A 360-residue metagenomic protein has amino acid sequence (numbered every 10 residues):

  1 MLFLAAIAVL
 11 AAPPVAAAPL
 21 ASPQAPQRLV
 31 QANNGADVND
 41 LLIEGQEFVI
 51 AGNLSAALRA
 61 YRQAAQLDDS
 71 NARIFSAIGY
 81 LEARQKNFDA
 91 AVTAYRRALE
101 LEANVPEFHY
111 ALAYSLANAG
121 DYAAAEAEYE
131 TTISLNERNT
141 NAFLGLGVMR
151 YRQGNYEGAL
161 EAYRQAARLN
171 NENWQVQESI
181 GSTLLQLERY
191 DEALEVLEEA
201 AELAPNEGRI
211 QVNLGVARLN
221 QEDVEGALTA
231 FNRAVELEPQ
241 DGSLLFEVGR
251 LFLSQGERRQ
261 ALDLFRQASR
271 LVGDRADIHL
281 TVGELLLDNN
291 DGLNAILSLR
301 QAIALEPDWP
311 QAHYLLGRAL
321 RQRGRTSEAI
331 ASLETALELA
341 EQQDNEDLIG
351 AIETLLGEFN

Functional and structural regions predicted by a protein language model:
L2-A77, A83-K86, T93, G357-N360: N-terminal leader/linker segments that initiate helical-solenoid repeat arrays
L20-N39, V272-G273, D288, Y314 (+1 more regions): Terminal, low-structured helical/coil segments at or just beyond the last alpha-helical repeat
V38, A72-R73, P106-E107, T140-N141 (+6 more regions): Helix-start (N-cap) detector for alpha-helical repeat units in TPR-like alpha-solenoids, especially tetratricopeptide
G52-A60, R84-R97, A119-T131, Q153-Q165 (+7 more regions): Structural signature of tandem alpha-helical TPR/SEL1-like repeats, specifically the intra-repeat loop/turn
L67, L101, L135, L169 (+6 more regions): Structural marker of alpha-solenoid helical repeat scaffolds
R250-S254, R266, R270-L293: Alpha-helical adaptor scaffolds
